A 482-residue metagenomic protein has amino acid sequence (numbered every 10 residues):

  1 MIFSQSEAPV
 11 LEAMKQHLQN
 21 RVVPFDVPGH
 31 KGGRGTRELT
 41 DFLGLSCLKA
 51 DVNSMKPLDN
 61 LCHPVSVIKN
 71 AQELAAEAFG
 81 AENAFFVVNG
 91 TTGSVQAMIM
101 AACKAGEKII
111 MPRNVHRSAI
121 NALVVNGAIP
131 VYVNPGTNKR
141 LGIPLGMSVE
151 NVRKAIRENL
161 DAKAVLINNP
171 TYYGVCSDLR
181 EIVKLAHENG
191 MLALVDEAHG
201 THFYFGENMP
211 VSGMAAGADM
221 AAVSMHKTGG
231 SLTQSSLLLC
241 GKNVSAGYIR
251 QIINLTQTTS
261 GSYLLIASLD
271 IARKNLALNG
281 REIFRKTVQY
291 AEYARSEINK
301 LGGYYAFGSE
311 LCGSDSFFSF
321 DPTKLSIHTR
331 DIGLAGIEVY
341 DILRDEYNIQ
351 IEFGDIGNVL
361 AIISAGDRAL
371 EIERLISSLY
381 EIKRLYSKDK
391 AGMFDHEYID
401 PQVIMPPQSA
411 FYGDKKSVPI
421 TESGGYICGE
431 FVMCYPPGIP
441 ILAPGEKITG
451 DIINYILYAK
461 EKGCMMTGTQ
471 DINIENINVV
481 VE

Functional and structural regions predicted by a protein language model:
M1, L58, C62, Y173 (+7 more regions): Generic amphipathic alpha-helical segments used as scaffolds and interaction surfaces in large, multi-domain proteins
M1-S66: N-terminal "arm"/small-domain region of PLP-dependent enzymes with the aminotransferase-like
V10-K15, Q19-R21, D41, H63 (+2 more regions): Conserved PLP-enzyme active-site core in the AAT-like
L48-G93: Conserved N-terminal alpha-helix of the aminotransferase class I/II PLP-enzyme fold
L58, F85-V87, V165-N168, S326 (+1 more regions): Short glycine-rich or small-residue beta-strand-to-loop segments that form or flank ligand, phosphate, metal/Fe-S
F86, Y132-N134, V223, F353 (+1 more regions): Structural signal for conserved beta-strand scaffold positions within catalytic alpha/beta enzyme cores
I109, L379, G463-M465, T469-E482: Surface-exposed interaction regions enriched in Ser/Thr/Asp/Glu that occur as long low-complexity tracts or repetitive
Y293-G468: Conserved C-terminal alpha-helix-loop-beta "cap" of PLP-dependent enzymes that closes/shapes the active-site mouth
